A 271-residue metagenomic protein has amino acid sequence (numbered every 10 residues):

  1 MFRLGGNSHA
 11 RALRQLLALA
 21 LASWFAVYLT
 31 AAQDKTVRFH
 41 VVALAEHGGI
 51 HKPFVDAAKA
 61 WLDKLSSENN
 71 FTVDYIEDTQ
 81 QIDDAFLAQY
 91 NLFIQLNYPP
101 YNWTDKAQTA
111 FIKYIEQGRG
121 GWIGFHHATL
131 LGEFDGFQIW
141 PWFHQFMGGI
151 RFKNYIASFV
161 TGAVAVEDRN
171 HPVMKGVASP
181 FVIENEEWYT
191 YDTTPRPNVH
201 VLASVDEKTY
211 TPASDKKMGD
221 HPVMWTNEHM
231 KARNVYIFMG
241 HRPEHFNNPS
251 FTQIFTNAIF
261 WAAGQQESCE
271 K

Functional and structural regions predicted by a protein language model:
F2-L17: Bacterial N-terminal signal peptides that target proteins for export
L16-A26: Bacterial N-terminal signal peptides
V27-A32: N-terminal signal peptide
D34-F39, A45, P53-D56, K64-E68 (+3 more regions): Extracellular ligand-binding/catalytic regions of CAZymes and related secreted enzymes and adhesion modules
K35-L131: Helical hinge/lid and interdomain linker segments adjacent to catalytic or ligand-binding clefts that mediate domain
Y101-G176: A glycine-rich, often tryptophan-bearing local segment used as a flexible ligand/cofactor-contacting loop or short
I139-M147, D192-V199, T252, N257-Q265: Oxidoreductase and adenylate-handling cofactor-binding alpha/beta cores
I150-K231: Catalytic beta-strand/loop cores that center a nucleophilic Ser/Cys/Thr and support acyl-enzyme chemistry
